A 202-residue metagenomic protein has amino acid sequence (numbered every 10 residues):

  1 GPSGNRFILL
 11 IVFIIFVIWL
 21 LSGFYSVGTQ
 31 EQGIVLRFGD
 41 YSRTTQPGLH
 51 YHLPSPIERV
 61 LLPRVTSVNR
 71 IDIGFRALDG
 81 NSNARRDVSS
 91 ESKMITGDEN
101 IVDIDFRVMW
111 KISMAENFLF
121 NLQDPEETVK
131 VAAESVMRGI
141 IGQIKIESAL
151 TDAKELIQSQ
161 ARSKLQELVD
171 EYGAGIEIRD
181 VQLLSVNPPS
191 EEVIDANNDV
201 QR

Functional and structural regions predicted by a protein language model:
P2-F24: Single-pass alpha-helical transmembrane signal-anchor segments
I18-R37: Aromatic-capped interface at the extracytoplasmic side of an N-terminal signal-anchor transmembrane helix
L21-V27, V60-L61, N83-A84, L156: Short linear motifs in intrinsically disordered
E31-Q32, L36-I73: Short extracytoplasmic
R37, I140, N197-V200: Amphipathic alpha-helical segments that mediate coupling or scaffolding at interfaces
D79-R86, S90-E91: A cross-kingdom signal targeting lumenal/periplasmic-facing segments of multi-pass membrane and secretory-pathway
S89-I112, E116, N121, P125 (+1 more regions): Amphipathic, coiled-coil-like alpha-helical scaffolding segments used for oligomerization/assembly
P188-R202: Long, charge-rich amphipathic alpha-helical coiled-coil "stalk/tentacle" segments that mediate oligomerization
